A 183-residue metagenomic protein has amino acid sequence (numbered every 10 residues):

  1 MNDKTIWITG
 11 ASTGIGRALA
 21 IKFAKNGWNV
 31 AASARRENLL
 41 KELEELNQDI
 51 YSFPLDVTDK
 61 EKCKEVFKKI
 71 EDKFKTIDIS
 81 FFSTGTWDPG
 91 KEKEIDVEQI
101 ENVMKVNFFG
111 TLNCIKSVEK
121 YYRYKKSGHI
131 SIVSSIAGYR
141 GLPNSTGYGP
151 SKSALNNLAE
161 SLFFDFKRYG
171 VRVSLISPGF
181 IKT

Functional and structural regions predicted by a protein language model:
S12-T13: Conserved glycine-rich cofactor-binding loop
N26-E42: Conserved glycine-rich Rossmann-like NAD(P)H-binding loop of the short-chain dehydrogenase/reductase
K91-E92, D96-M104: Substrate-binding pocket helix/loop in short-chain dehydrogenase/reductase
K93, R140-T146: Active-site loop immediately N-terminal to the catalytic Tyr-X3-Lys motif of short-chain dehydrogenase/reductase
I115, S151: Active-site helix of classical SDR
K120, F164-D165: Alpha-helical segment proximal to the catalytic Tyr-Lys
S135: Residue(s) in the substrate-gating loop at a strand-loop-helix junction that position the organic substrate next
